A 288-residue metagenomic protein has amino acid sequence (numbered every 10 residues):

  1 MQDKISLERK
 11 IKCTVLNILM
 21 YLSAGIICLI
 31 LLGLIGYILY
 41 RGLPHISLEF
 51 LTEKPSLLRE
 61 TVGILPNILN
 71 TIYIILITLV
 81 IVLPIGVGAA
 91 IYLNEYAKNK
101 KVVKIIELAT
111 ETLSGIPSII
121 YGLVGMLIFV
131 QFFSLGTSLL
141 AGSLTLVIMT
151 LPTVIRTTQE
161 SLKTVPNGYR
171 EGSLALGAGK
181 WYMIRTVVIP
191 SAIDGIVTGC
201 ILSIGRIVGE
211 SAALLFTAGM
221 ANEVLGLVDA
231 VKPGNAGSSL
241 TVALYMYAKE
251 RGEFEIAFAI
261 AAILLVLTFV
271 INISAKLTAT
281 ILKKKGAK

Functional and structural regions predicted by a protein language model:
M1-A24, A275-K288: Transmembrane alpha-helical segments of polytopic membrane transport and secretion proteins
D3-L19, I38-V80, N99, M246-E255: Periplasmic/extracellular loop-to-transmembrane helix junction in inner-membrane transport proteins
L58, V62, L214-L265: Interhelical loop and adjacent transmembrane-helix boundary motif in polytopic membrane transport permeases
T78-T110, L123, A275-K284: Transmembrane-helix boundary motif in ABC transporter permease subunits
L93, Q159, K163, I201 (+1 more regions): C-terminal transmembrane helix and the adjacent membrane-cytosol boundary/short C-terminal tail of inner/organellar
E111-V147: Generic hydrophobic transmembrane alpha-helix motif, especially the helices
P117, L176-G177, P190: Glycine/proline-centered hinge or cleavage motifs at structural transition points of membrane proteins
K180-A218: Transmembrane alpha-helices
